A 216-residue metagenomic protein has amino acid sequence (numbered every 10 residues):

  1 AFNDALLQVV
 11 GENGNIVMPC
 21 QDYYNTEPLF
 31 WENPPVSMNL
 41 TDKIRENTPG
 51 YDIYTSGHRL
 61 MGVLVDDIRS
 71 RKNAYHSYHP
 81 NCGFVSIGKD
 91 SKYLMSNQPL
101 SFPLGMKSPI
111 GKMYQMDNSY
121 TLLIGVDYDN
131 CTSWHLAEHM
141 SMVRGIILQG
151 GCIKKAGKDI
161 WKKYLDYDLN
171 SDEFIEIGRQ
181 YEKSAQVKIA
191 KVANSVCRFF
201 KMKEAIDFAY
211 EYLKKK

Functional and structural regions predicted by a protein language model:
A1-K216: N-terminal and secondary-structure boundary signal
